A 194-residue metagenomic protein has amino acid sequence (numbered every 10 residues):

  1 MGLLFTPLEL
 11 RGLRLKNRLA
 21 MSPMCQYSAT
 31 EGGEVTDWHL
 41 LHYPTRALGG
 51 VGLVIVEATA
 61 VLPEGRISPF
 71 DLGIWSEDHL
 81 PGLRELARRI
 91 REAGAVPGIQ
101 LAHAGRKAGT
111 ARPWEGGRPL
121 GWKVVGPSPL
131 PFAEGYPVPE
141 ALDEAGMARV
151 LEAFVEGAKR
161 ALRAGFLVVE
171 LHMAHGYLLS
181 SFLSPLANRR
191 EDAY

Functional and structural regions predicted by a protein language model:
M1-A20, I90: N-terminal amphipathic alpha-helix/helix-capping segment at the start of soluble metabolic enzymes
T6, L19-S22, V54-V56, P97-L101 (+1 more regions): Hydrophobic faces of well-ordered beta-strands that scaffold small-molecule active sites in alpha/beta enzyme cores
L10-R11, N17-D37: N-terminal binding-site loop/beta-alpha segment at the start of enzyme catalytic domains that lines or forms
M21, R46, G50, I90 (+2 more regions): Conserved, mostly hydrophobic/aromatic
T30-T45, L72-E92, G109-E115, E144-K159: Glycine-rich anion/phosphate-binding loops
H39-L62, R163-V168: Catalytic domains of carbohydrate-active enzymes, especially glycoside hydrolases
I55-L80, L101-G116, E170-Y194: Glycine-rich, proline-tolerant flexible connector loops at the mouths of alpha/beta enzymes
R88, V96, A102-F166: Non-globular sequence segments
